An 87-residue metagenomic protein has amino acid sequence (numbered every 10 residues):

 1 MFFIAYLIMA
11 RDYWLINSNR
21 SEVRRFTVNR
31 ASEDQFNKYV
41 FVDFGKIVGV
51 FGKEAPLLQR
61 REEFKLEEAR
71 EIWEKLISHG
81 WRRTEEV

Functional and structural regions predicted by a protein language model:
F2-V87: Terminus-proximal functional modules
